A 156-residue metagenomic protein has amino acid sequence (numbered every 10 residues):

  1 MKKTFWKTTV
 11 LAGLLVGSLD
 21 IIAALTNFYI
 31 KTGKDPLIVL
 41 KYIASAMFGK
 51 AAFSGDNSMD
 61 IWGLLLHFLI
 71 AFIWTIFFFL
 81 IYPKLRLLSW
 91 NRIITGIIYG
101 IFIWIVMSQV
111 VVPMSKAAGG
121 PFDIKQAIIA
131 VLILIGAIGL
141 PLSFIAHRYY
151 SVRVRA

Functional and structural regions predicted by a protein language model:
M1-W6, R148-A156: Short, charged juxtamembrane terminal tails flanking transmembrane helices
K2-G33: N-terminal signal-anchor transmembrane alpha helix
W6-L11, I61-L65, I93-I98, I128-L132: Hydrophobic alpha-helical transmembrane segments
L15-A24, I70, W74, Y99 (+2 more regions): Alpha-helical transmembrane segments of multipass membrane proteins
G33-N57: Extracytosolic (periplasmic/ER-lumenal) interhelical loops and adjacent juxtamembrane/interface segments of multi-pass
F53, S108-A130: Interfacial helix-loop-helix junctions of multi-pass membrane proteins
I61-I81: Hydrophobic alpha-helical transmembrane segments
K84-F102: Internal alpha-helical transmembrane segments of multi-pass membrane proteins
